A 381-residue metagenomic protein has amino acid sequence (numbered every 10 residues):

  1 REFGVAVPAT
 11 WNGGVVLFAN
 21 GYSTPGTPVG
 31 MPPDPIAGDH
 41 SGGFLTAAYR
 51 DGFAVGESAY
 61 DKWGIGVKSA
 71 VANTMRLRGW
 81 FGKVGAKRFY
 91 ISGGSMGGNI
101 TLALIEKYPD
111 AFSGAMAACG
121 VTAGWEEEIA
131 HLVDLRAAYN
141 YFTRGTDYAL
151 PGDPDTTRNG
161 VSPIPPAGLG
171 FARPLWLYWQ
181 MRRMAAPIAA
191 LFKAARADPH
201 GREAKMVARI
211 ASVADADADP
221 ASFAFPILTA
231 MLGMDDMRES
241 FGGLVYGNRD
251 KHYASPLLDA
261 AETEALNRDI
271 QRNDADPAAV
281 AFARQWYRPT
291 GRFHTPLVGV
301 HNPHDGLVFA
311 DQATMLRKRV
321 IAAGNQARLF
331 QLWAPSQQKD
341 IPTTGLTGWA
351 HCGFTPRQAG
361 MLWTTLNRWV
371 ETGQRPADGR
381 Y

Functional and structural regions predicted by a protein language model:
R1-A9, G14-V15, A283-Q285: A short loop-to-beta-strand scaffold at the N-terminal edge of the catalytic core in hydrolase folds
T10-W11, R76-S95, A111: Gly/Ser-rich "nucleophile elbow"/oxyanion-hole loop immediately N-terminal to the catalytic nucleophile in hydrolases
G13-T24, V300: Short beta-strand element of the alpha/beta-hydrolase
P32-F53: Short amphipathic alpha-helix adjacent to the substrate-entry channel of hydrolases
G64-V84, M361-T364: Alpha/beta-hydrolase active-site loop
R88-R144: Primarily recognizes the serine-hydrolase "nucleophile elbow" in alpha/beta-hydrolase and SGNH/GDSL folds
V121-R288: Accessory cap/linker subdomain of secreted extracellular hydrolases
F225-Y381: C-terminal subdomain of alpha/beta-hydrolase-fold enzymes, centered on the catalytic histidine and its supporting
